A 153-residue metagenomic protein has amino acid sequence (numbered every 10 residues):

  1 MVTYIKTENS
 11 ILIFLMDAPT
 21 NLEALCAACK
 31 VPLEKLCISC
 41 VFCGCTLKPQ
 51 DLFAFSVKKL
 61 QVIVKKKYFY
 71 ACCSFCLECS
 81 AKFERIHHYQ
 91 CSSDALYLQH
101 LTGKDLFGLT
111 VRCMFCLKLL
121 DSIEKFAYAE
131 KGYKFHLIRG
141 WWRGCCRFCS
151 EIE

Functional and structural regions predicted by a protein language model:
M1-E153: N-terminal pre-domain and mature-chain start segments
